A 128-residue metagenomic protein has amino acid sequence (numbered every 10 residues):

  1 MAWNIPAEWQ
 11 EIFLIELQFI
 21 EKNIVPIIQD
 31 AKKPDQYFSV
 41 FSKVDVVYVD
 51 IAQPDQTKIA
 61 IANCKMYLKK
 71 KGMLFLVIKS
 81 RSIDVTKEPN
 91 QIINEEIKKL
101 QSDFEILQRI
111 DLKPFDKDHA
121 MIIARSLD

Functional and structural regions predicted by a protein language model:
A2-Q56: S-adenosyl-L-methionine
W9-I12, F19-I20, I61-L127: C-terminal substrate-binding/active-site "lid" region of AdoMet-derived donor-dependent transferases
